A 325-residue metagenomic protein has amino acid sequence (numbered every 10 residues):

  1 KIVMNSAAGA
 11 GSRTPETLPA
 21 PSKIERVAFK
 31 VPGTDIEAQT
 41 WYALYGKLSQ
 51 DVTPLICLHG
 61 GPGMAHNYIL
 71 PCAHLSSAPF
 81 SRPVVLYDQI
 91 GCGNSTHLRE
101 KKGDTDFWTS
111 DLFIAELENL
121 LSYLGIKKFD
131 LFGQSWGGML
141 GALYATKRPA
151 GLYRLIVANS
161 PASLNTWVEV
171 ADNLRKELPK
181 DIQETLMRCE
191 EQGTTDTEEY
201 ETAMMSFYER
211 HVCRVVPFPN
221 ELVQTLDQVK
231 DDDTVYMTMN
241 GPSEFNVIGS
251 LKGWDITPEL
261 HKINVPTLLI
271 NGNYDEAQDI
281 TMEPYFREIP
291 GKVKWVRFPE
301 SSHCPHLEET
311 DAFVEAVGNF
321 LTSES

Functional and structural regions predicted by a protein language model:
R13-Q39: N-terminal cap/lid segment of alpha/beta-hydrolase-fold proteins
E37-K101, D106: Conserved HGGG/HGGXW glycine-rich cap/lid loop of the alpha/beta-hydrolase fold
P62-G63, Q89-G93, G137, A162 (+1 more regions): Alpha/beta-hydrolase active-site loop signature
L86-W136, E315: Active-site loop/oxyanion-hole signature of alpha/beta-hydrolase fold enzymes
K127-V170: Conserved hydrolase catalytic core segment
R175-V265: Alpha/beta-hydrolase
T257-S301: Conserved loop-alpha-helix segment in the C-terminal half of the alpha/beta-hydrolase fold that carries the catalytic
K292-S325: Catalytic active-site module of serine/aspartate enzymes centered on a nucleophile-bearing elbow/loop
